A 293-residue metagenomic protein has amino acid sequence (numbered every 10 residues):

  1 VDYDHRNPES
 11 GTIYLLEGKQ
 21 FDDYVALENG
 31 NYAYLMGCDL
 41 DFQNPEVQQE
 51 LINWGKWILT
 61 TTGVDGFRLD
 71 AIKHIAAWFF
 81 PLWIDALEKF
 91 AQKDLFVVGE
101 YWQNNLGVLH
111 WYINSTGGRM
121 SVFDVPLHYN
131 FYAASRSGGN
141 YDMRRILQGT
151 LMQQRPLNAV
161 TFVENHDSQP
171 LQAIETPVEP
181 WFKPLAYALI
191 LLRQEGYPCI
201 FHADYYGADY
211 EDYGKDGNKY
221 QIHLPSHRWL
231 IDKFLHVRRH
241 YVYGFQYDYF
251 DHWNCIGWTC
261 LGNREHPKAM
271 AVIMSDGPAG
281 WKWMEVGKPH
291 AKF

Functional and structural regions predicted by a protein language model:
V1-Y34, K73-E100: Acidic/aromatic-lined carbohydrate-recognition and catalytic surfaces of CAZymes acting on diverse glycans
R6-Y14, A33-Q43, Y141-L147: Short, mixed-charge, low-aromatic patches
L16-T62, I72: Active-site-adjacent "subsite" loops/lids of carbohydrate-active enzymes
N53-F293: Active-site-proximal helices and loops of the catalytic beta/alpha 8
